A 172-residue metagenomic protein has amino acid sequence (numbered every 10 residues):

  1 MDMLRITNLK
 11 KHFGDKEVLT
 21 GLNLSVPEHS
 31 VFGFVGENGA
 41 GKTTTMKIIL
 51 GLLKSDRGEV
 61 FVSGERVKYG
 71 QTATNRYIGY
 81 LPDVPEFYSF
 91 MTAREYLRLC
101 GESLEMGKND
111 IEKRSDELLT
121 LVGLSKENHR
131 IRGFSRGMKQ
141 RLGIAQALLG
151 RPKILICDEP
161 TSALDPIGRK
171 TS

Functional and structural regions predicted by a protein language model:
E37-G41: Walker A (P-loop) phosphate-binding loop of ABC-type ATPase nucleotide-binding domains
G58-Y69, A73-T74: Conserved ABC transporter NBD signature motif
R98, E102, N109-K126: Conserved ABC ATPase "signature" region
I144: Hydrophobic anchor residue at the start of the ABC signature
R151: Conserved catalytic motifs of ABC-family nucleotide-binding domains
L155-D158: Catalytic Walker B motif of ABC-type/P-loop ATPase nucleotide-binding domains
